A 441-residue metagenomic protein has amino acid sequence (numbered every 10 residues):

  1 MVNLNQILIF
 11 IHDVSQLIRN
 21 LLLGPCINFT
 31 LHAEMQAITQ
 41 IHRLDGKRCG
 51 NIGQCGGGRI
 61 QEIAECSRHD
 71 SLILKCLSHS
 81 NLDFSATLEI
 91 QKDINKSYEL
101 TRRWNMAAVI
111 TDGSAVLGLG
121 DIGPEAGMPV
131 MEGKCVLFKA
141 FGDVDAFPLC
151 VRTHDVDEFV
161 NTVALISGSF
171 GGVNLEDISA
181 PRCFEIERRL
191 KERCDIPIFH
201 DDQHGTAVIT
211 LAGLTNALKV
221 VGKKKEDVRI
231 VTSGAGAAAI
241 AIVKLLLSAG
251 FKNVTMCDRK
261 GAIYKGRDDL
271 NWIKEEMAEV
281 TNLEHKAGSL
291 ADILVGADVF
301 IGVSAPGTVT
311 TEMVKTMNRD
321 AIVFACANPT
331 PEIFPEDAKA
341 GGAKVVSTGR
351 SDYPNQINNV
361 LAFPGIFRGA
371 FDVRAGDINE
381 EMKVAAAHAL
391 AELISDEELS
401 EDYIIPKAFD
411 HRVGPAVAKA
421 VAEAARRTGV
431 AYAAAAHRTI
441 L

Functional and structural regions predicted by a protein language model:
M1-L77: N-terminal low-complexity segments that are often proline-rich with Ser/Thr-Pro
R59-S67, S71-I198, A418, E423-A424 (+2 more regions): N-terminal ligand-binding/catalytic initiation module
Y98-R103, K139-A140, L165-S167, K191-E192 (+7 more regions): Solvent-exposed alpha-helices and their adjacent loops that cap or buttress functional pockets in soluble metabolic
L117, I122-L137, H204, V208-I301: Glycine-rich phosphate/diphosphate-binding loop of Rossmann-like nucleotide-binding domains
P148, N174-D177, I198-D201, T232 (+5 more regions): General beta-strand structural signal in soluble alpha/beta enzymes
D201-D202, V221, A325-A435: Adenosine-phosphate binding glycine-rich loop
E275-K344, R350-D352: Rossmann-like adenosine-cofactor binding region
